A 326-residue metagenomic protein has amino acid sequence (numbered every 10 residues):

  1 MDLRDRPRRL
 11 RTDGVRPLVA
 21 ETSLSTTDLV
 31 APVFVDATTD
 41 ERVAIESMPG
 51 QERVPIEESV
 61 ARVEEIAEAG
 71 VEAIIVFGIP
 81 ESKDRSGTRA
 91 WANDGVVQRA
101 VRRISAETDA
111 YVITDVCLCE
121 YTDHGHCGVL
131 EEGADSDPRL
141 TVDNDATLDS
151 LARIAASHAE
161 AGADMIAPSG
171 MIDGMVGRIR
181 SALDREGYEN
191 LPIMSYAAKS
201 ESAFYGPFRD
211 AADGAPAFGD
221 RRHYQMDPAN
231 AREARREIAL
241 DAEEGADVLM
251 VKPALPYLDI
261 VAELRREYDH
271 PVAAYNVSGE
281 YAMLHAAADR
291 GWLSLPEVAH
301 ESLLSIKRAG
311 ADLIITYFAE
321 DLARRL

Functional and structural regions predicted by a protein language model:
M1-E57: An N-cap/entry alpha-helix motif that binds or orients negatively charged groups
V30, A37-L326: Alpha/beta enzyme core
